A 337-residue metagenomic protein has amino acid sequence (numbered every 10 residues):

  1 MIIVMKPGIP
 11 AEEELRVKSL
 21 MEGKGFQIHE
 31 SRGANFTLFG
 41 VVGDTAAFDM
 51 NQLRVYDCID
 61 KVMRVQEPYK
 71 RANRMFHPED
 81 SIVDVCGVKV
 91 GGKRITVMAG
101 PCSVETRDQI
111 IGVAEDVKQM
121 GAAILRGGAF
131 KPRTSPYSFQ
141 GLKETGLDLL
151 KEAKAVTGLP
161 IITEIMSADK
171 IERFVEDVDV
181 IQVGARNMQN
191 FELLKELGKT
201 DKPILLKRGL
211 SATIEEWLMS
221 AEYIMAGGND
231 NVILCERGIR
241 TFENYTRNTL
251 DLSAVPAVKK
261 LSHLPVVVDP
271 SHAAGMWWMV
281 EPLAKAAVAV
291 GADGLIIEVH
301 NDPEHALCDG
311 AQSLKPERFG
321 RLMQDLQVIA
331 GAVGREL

Functional and structural regions predicted by a protein language model:
M1-V97: Non-catalytic terminal accessory/regulatory regions of metabolic enzymes
K6, L142, G158-S167, D179-N190 (+4 more regions): Catalytic beta/alpha-barrel core
G8, R94-G112, P136-G141, P160-E164 (+3 more regions): Active-site mouth loops of central-metabolism enzymes
R74-E79, S135-D148, D169-K170, A185-D201 (+3 more regions): Active-site-adjacent beta->alpha loops and helix N-cap segments on the catalytic face of soluble alpha/beta enzymes
V85, T200-V299: Catalytic alpha/beta core domains of metabolic enzymes, predominantly
K93-I95, G121-A123, A155-I161, D177-D179 (+4 more regions): Short, well-ordered coil/turn segments that N-cap beta-strands
R126-E144, N301-S313: Glycine-rich, proline-tolerant flexible connector loops at the mouths of alpha/beta enzymes
F139-T163, E196-P203, L252-V267, Q312-R335: Alpha-helix-loop-beta-strand connector modules within alpha/beta enzyme cores
